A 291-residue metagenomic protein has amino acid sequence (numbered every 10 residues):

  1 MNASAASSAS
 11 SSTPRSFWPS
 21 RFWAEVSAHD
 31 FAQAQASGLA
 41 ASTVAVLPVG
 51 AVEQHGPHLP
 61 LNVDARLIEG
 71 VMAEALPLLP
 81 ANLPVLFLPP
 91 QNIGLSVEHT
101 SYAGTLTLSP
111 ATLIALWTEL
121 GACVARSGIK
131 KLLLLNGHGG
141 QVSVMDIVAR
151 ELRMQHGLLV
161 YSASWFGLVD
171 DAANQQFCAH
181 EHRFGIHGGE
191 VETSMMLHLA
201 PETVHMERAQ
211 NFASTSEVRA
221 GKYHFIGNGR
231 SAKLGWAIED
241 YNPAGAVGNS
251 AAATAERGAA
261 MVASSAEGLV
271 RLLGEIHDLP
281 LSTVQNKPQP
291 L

Functional and structural regions predicted by a protein language model:
N2-K131, G139-L291: Extended, histidine- and acidic-residue-enriched regions that form the cofactor-binding/catalytic faces
